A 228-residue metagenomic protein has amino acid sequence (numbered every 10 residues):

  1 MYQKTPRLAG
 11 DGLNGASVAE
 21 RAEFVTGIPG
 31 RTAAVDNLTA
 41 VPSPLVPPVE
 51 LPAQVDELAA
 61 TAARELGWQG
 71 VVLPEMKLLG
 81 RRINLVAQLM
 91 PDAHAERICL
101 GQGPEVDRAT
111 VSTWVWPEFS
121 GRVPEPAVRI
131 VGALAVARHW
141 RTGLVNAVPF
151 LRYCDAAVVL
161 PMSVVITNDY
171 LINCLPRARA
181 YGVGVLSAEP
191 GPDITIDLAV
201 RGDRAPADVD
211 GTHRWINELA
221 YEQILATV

Functional and structural regions predicted by a protein language model:
M1-R97: Extreme N-terminal leader/targeting regions
L66-Q69, W114-E118, R141, I166-N168: Short amphipathic alpha-helical surface micro-motifs
G80-H139, A157: Conserved catalytic cores of phosphodiester-cleaving nucleases, focusing on short active-site segments
E105, L151-A156, A178-R179, R204-A207: Short, low-complexity, polar/charged sequence segments that are solvent-exposed and flexible
F119-V123, I172-V228: Non-catalytic C-terminal interaction segments of nucleic acid-processing enzymes
V136-R141, C154-G191: Nucleic-acid nuclease catalytic cores
L144-L151: Histidine-anchored nucleotide/phosphate-binding helix
